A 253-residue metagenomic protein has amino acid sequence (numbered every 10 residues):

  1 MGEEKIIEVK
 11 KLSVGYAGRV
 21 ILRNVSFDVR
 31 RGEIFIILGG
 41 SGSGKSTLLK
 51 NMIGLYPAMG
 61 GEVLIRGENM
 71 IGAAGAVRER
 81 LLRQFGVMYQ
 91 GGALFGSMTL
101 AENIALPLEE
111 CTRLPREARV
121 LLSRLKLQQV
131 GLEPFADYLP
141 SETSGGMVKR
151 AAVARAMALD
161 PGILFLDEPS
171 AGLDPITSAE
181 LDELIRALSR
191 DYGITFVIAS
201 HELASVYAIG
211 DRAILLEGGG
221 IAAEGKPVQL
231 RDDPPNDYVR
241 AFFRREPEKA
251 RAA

Functional and structural regions predicted by a protein language model:
I53: Helix-to-loop junction immediately C-terminal to a conserved catalytic motif
N69, R116-F135: Conserved ABC ATPase "signature" region
L139-T143, M147: Conserved ABC ATPase signature
D160: Conserved catalytic motifs of ABC-family nucleotide-binding domains
L164-D167: Catalytic Walker B motif of ABC-type/P-loop ATPase nucleotide-binding domains
V206-A208: A short, surface-exposed alpha-helical micro-motif characterized by mixed small hydrophobic and charged/polar residues
